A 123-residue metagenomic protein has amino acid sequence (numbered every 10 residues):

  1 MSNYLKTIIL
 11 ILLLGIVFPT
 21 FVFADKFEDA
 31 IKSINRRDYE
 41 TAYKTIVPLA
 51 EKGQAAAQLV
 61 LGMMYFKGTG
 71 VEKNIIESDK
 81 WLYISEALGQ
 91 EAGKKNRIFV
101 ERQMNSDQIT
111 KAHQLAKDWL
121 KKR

Functional and structural regions predicted by a protein language model:
M1-I9: Bacterial N-terminal signal peptides that target proteins for export
I8-P19: Bacterial N-terminal signal peptides
F23-K26, A55-Q58, E91-K94: Helix-start (N-cap) detector for alpha-helical repeat units in TPR-like alpha-solenoids, especially tetratricopeptide
K26-S33, P48-L49, V60-K67, R97-Q103: Hydrophobic face of amphipathic alpha-helices that form TPR/SEL1-like repeat modules and related alpha-solenoid
N35-R36, E51-K52, A56, Y65-K73 (+2 more regions): Short coil/turn and helix-start
V47, K80-Y83, K117: Alpha-solenoid helical repeat scaffolds
A92-R123: Terminal, low-structured helical/coil segments at or just beyond the last alpha-helical repeat
